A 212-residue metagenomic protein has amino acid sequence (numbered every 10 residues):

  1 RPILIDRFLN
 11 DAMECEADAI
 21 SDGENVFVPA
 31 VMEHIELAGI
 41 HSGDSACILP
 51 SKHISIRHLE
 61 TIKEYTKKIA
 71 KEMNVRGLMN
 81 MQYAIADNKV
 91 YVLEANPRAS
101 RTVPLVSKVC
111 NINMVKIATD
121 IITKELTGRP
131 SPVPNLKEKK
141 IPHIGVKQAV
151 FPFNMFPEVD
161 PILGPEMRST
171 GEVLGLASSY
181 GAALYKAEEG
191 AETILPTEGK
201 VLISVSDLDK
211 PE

Functional and structural regions predicted by a protein language model:
R1-P211: ATP-dependent carboxylate activation and anion-phosphoryl transfer catalytic cores that bind Mg-ATP to form
